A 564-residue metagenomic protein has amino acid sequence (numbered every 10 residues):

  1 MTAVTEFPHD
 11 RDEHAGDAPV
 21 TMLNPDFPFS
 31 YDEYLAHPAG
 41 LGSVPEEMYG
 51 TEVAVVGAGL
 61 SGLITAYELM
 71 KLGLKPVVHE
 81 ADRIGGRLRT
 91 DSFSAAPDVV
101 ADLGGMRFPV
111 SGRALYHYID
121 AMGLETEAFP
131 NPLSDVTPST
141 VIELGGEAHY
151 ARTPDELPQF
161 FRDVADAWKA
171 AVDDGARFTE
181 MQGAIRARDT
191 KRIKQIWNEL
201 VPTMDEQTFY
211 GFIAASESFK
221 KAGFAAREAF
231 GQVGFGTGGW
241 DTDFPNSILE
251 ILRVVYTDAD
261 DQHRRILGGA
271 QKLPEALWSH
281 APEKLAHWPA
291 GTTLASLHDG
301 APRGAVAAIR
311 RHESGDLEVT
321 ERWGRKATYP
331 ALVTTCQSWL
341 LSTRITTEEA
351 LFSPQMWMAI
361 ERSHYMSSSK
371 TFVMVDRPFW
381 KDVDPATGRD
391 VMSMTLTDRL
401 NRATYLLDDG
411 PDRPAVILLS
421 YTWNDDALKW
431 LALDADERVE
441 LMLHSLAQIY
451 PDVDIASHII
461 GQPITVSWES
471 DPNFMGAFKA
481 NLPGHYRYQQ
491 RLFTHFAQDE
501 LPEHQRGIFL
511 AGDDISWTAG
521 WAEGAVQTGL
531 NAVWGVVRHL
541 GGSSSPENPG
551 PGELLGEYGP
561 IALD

Functional and structural regions predicted by a protein language model:
T2-G40, D316-E318, Y329, R344-I345 (+1 more regions): Conserved flavin/dinucleotide-binding core of flavoenzymes
T5-D17, T21-N24, D120, P130-P245: Mobile amphipathic helical/loop "lid" adjacent to a hydrophobic cofactor/ligand pocket
F7-R11, G86-L115, L133, R188 (+2 more regions): Glycine-rich active-site loop/strand segments that organize a redox cofactor
M48-V78: N-terminal Rossmann-like FAD-binding beta1-loop-alpha1 element of flavoenzymes
T51, T320-A331: Core beta-strand elements of the Rossmann-like FAD/NAD(P) dinucleotide-binding domain in flavoenzyme oxidoreductases
M70-A95: Glycine-rich FAD pyrophosphate-binding loop
A187-A307, H312-G315, S338-I345: Active-site/ligand-binding neighborhood in enzyme catalytic cores
P330-Q355: Flavin (primarily FAD) binding-site architecture
